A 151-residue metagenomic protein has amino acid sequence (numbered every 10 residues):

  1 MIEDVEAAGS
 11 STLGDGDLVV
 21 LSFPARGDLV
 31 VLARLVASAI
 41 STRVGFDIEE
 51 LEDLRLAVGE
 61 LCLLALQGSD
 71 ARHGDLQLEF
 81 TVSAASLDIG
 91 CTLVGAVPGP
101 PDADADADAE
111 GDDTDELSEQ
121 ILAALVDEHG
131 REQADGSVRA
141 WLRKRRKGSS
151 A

Functional and structural regions predicted by a protein language model:
M1-L56: Bergerat-fold GHKL ATPase/HATPase_c domain
I2-V20, L64-A151: Conserved beta-strand-loop-beta-strand hairpin that lines the nucleotide-binding pocket of ATP/GTP-utilizing enzymes
A25, V58-C62, L93-G95: Generic secondary-structure microfeatures
I48-R72: Conserved ATP-binding N-box helix of the HATPase_c
